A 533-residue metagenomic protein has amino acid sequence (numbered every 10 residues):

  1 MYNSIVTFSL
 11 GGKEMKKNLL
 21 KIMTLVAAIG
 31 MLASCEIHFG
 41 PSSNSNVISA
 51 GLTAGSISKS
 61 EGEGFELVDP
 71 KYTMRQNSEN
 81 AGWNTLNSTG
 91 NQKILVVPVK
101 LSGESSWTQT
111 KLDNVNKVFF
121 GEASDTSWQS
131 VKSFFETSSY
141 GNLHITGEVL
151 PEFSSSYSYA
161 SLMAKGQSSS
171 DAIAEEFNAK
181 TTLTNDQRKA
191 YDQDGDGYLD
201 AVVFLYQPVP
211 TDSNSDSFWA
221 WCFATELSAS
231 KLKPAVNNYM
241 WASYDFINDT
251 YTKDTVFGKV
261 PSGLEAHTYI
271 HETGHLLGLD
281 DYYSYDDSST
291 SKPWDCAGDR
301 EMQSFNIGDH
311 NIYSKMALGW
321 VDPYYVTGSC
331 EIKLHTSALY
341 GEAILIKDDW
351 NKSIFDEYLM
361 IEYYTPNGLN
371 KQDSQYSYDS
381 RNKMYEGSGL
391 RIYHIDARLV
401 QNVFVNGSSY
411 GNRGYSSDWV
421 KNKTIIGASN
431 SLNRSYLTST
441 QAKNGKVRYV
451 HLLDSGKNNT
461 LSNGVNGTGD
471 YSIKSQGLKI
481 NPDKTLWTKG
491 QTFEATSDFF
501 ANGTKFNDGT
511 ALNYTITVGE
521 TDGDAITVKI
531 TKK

Functional and structural regions predicted by a protein language model:
M1-E14: Short, Lys/Arg-enriched N-terminal segments with co-localized hydrophobic residues within the first ~10-30 amino acids
M15-M23: Bacterial N-terminal signal peptides that target proteins for export
A33-S34: C-terminal motif of bacterial Sec signal peptides marking the signal peptidase cleavage site
I37: Short, conserved catalytic or interaction motifs in soluble domains
N44-E61, W107-T108, D113, V118 (+4 more regions): Non-catalytic C-terminal accessory/binding modules of secreted extracellular proteins
I48-D295, D299-R300, S304-Y324, S353 (+2 more regions): Active-site-proximal segment of zinc-dependent metalloprotease catalytic domains
